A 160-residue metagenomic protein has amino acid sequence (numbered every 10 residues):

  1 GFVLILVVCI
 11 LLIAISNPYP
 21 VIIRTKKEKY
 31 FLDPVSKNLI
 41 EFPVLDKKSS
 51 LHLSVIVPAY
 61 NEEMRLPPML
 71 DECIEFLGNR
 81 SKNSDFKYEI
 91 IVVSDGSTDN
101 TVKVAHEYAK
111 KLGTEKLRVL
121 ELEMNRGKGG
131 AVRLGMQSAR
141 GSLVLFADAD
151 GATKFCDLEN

Functional and structural regions predicted by a protein language model:
G1-N160: Structured catalytic core of nucleotide-sugar glycosyltransferases
